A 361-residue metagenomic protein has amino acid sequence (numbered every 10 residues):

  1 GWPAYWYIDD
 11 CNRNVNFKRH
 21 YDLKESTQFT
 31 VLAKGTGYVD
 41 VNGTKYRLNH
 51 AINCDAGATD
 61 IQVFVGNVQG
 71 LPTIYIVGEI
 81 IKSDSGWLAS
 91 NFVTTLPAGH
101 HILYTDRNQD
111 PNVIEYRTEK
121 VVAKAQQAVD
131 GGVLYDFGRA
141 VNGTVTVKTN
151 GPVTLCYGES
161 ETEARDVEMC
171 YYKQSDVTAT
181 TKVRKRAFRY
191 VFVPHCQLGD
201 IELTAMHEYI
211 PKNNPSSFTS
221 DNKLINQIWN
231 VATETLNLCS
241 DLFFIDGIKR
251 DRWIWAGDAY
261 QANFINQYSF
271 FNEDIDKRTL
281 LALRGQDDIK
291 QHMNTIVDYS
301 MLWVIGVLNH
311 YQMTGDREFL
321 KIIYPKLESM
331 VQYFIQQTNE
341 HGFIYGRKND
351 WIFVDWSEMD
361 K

Functional and structural regions predicted by a protein language model:
G1-L242, D258, N272-T279, E318 (+1 more regions): Extracellular/oxidizing-compartment recognition motifs
D60, L281, N309, M313 (+2 more regions): Conserved active-site neighborhood of enzyme catalytic/cofactor-binding cores
V93-T95, G99, S269, H310 (+3 more regions): C-terminal capping/lid segments that line or modulate ligand- or cofactor-binding pockets
L134-F137, T180-K182, F243-A256, D288-S300 (+2 more regions): Solvent-exposed loop and edge beta-strand segments that line ligand/cofactor-binding and catalytic clefts
D166-C170, Q286-L302, I335-K361: The feature captures the catalytic groove of carbohydrate-active enzymes
W229, T233-F243, E273-Q291, I323-F343: Long, well-ordered core segments of solenoidal/helical folds
W253-L283: N-terminal hydrophobic signal/anchor transmembrane helix of membrane proteins
Q261-F270, W303-F319: Well-ordered alpha-helical scaffold segments within catalytic/enzyme domains
